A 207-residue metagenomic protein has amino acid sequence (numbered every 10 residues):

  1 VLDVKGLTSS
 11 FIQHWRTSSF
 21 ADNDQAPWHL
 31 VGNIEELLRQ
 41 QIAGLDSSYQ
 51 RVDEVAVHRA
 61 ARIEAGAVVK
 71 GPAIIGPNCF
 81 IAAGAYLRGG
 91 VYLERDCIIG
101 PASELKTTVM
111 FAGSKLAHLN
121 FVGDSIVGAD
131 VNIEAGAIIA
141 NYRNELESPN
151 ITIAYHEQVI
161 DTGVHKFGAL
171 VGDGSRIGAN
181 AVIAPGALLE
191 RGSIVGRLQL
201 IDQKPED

Functional and structural regions predicted by a protein language model:
V1-E54, R59, A187, R191-G192 (+2 more regions): Terminal amphipathic alpha-helical/low-complexity segments used for targeting or macromolecular assembly
L38-I42, A67-G76, I81-V171, K204-P205: Flexible, glycine/small-residue-enriched loop-and-beta-strand segment within the central core of proteins
G136, N180, L198: Flexible loop residues that form catalytic and substrate-binding hotspots at small-molecule/glycan-binding clefts
E157-G192: Active-site/ligand-binding-proximal alpha/beta "capping" segment
